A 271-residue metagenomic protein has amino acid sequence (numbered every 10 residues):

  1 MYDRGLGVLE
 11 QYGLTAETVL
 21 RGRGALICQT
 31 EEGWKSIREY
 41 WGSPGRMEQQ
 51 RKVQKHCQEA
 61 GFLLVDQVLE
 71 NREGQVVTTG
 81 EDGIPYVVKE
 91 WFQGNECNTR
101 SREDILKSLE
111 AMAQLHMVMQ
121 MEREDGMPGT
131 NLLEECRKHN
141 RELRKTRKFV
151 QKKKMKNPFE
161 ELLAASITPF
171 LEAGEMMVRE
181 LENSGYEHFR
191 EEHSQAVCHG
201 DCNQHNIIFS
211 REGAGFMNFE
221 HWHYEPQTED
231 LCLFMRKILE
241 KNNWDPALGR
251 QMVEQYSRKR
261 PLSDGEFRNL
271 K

Functional and structural regions predicted by a protein language model:
M1-G5, Q54, H116, Q120 (+5 more regions): Gram-positive cell-envelope targeting signals
R4-E31, N71: ATP-binding glycine-rich phosphate-binding loop
E10-T15, E59-L64, R260: Short secondary-structure junctions
T18, R38-P44, G126-V197: ATP-dependent phospho-/nucleotidyl transfer catalytic cores
I27, V68, R179-E229: Active-site acidic catalytic loop and adjacent metal/ATP-binding pocket of ATP-dependent phosphoryl transfer enzymes
G33-G126: ATP-binding pocket architecture of kinase catalytic cores
T228-P261: Active-site activation/catalytic loop segments of kinase-like enzymes and analogous catalytic loops in related
S257-K271: Helix-rich C-terminal or lid/interface subdomains of diverse kinases
